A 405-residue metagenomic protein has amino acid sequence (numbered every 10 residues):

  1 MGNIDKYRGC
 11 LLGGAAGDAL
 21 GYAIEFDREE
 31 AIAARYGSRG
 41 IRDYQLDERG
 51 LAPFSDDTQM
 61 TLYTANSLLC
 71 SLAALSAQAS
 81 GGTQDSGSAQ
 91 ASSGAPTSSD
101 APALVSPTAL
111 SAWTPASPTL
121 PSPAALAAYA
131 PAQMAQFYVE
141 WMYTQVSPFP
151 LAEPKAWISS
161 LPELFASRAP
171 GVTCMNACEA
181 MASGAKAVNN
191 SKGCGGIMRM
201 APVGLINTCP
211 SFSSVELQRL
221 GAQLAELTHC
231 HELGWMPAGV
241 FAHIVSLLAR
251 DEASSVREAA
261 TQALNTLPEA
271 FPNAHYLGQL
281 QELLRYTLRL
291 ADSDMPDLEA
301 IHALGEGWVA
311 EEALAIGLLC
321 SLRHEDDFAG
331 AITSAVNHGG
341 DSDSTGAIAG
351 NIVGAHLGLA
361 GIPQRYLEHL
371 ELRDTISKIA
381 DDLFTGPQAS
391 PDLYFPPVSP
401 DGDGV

Functional and structural regions predicted by a protein language model:
M1-G82, G87, P96, D100-V105 (+1 more regions): Structured, active/binding-site neighborhoods that engage oxygen-rich ligands
